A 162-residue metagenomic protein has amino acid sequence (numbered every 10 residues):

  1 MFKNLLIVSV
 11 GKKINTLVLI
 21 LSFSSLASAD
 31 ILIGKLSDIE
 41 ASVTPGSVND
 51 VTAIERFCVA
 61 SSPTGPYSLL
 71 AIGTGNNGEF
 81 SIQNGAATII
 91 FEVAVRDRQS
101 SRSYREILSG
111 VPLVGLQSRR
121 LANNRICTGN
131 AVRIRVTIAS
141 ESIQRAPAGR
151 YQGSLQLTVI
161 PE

Functional and structural regions predicted by a protein language model:
M1-G11: N-terminal secretory signal peptides that target proteins for export/translocation
T16-L17, A27: Cleavable N-terminal signal peptides
S22-S28: N-terminal signal peptide c-region/cleavage motif recognized by signal peptidases
S28-R96, A122-E162: N-terminal small/polar-rich segments of proteins
R102-C127: Extended, solvent-exposed segments with strong compositional bias
